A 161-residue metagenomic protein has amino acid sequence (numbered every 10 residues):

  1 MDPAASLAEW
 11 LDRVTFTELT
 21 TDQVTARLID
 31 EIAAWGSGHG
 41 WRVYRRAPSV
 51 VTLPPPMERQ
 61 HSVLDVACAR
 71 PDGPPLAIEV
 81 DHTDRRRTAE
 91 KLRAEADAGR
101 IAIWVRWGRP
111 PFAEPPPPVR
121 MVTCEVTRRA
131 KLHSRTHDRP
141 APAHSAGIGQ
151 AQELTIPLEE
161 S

Functional and structural regions predicted by a protein language model:
M1-R13: Electropositive, gly/pro-rich neighborhoods at or near active sites that engage anionic ligands
S6, E31, S37, R100-I103: Acidic, low-complexity intrinsically disordered regions
E9, T15-T25, A34-D72: Active-site metal-binding core of divalent-cation-utilizing nuclease and nuclease-like domains
I32, V66-C68, A77-D81: Long, contiguous hydrophobic alpha-helical segments, chiefly transmembrane helices and signal peptides
P74-T127: Catalytic cores of nucleic-acid endonucleases
W107-S161: Domain-level recognition of nuclease-like catalytic cores that cleave nucleotide substrates
